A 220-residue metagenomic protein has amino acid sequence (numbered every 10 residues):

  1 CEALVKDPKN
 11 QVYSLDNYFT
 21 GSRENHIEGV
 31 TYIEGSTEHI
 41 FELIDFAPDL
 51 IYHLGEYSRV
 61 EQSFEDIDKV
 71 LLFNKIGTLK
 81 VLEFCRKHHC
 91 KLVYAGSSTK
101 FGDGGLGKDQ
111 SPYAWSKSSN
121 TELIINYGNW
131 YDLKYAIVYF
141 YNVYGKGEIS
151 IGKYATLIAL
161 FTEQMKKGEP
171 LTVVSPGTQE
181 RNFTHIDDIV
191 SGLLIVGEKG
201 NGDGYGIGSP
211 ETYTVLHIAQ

Functional and structural regions predicted by a protein language model:
C1-V143, D187, L193, G197: N-terminal Rossmann-like NAD(P)+-binding domain of SDR-like oxidoreductases, especially those catalyzing
L15, A95, V174, I207-G208: Short hydrophobic segments within beta-strands
I33, V138, V173-V174, I207: Hydrophobic residues at beta-strand termini and immediately following loops that shape nucleotide-binding pockets
F73, G147-A155, G177-V190, G204-Q220: Substrate-binding strand-loop-helix patch in Rossmann-like NAD(P)-dependent oxidoreductase/epimerase domains
T78, S97-T99, S116, T172 (+4 more regions): Ser/Thr-centric signal marking residues that sit in or immediately flank functional binding/regulatory motifs
S119-Y127, L157, F161, I218: Hydrophobic alpha-helix immediately C-terminal to the catalytic Tyr-X-X-X-Lys motif of short-chain
V143, A159-T172, R181-G206, T212: Alpha-helical substrate-binding/gating segment
